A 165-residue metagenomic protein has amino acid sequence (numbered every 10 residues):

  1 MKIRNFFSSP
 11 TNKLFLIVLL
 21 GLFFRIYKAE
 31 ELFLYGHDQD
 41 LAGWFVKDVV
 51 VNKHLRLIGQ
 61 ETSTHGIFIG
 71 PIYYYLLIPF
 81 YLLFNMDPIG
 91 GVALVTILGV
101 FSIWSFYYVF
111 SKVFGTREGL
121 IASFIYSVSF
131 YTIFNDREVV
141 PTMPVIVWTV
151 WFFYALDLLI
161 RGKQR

Functional and structural regions predicted by a protein language model:
F6, L83-F84, S105-G119, D157-G162: Transmembrane alpha-helical segments of multipass membrane enzymes and assembly factors that act on membrane-embedded
F7, N52, I72-I97, Y131: Juxtamembrane segments of multi-pass membrane glycosylation machinery that transfer sugars from lipid-linked donors
P10-G36: Transmembrane signal-anchor helices characteristic of membrane glycosylation enzymes that use polyprenol
G21, A122-S127: Short helix- or helix-capping micro-motifs that position conserved polar/aromatic residues at function-defining sites
F24-K28, D40-F68, I72: Extracytosolic helix-loop segments that constitute the early lumenal/periplasmic catalytic or substrate-binding loops
A93-F114, W151-A155: Transmembrane-helix motifs of polytopic, lipid-linked glycan transferases
S105, F124-I125, P144-Q164: Specific aromatic-rich, kink-prone transmembrane helix
Y131-P144: Short acidic/glycine- and proline-prone juxtamembrane loop motifs at membrane-interface regions of multi-pass membrane
